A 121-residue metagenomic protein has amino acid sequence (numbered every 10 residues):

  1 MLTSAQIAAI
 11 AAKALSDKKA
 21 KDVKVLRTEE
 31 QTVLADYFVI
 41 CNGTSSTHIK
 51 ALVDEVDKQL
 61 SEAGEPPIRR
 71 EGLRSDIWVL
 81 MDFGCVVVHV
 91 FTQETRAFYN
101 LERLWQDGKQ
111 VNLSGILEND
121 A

Functional and structural regions predicted by a protein language model:
M1-E30, T47-D54, K58, A63 (+4 more regions): Long, contiguous binding/interaction regions
T32-D36, D82-C85: A short, glycine/Asx- and small/polar-enriched loop/turn that sits immediately N-terminal to a beta-strand
I40-N42: Short hydrophobic/aromatic beta-strand micro-patches that form the beta-sheet surface supporting nucleotide- or nucleic
